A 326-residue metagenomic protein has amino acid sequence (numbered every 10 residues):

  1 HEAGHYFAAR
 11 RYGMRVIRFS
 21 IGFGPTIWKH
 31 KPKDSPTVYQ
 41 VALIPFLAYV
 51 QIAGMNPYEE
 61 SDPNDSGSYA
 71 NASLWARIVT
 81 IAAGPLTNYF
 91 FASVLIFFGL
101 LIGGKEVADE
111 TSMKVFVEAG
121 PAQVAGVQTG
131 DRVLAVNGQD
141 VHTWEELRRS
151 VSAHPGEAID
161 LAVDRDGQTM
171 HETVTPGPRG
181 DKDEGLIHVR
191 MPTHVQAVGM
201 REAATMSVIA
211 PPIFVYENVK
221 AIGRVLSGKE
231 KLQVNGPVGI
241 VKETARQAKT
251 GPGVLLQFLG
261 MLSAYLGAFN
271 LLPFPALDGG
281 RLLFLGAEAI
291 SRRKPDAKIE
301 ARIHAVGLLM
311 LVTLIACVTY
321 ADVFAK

Functional and structural regions predicted by a protein language model:
H1, V41, G84, L147 (+5 more regions): Residue-level signature of catalytic and energy-coupling elements of molecular machines, predominantly ATP/GTP-dependent
E2-P63, L262, L272-S291: Small-residue-rich helix-interface/hinge motifs
R10-M14, L100-A108, G228-L232, V323-K326: Transmembrane helix-loop junctions in multipass membrane proteins, especially transporters and channels
R11, I44-S112, L255, H304-T313: Internal alpha-helical transmembrane segments
N64-W75, P176-A268, G280-V306, T319-K326: Functional transmembrane alpha-helices
V94-I102, G267, L271, I315-D322: Hydrophobic membrane-targeting alpha-helices
A122-W144, I303: Conserved PDZ fold ligand-binding element
Q128, L134-A135, R149-P192: PDZ-domain C-terminal substructure recognizer with occasional recognition of PDZ-binding tails
